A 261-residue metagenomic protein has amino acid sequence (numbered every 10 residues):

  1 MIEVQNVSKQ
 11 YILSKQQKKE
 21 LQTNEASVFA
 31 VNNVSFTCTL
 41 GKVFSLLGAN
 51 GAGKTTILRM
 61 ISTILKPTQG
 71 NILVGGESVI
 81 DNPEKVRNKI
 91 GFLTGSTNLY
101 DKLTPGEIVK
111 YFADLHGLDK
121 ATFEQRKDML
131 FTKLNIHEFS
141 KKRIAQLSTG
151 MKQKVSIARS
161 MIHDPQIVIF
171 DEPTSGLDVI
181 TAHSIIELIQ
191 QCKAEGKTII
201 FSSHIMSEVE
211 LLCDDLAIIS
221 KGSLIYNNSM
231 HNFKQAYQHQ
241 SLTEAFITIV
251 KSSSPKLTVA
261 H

Functional and structural regions predicted by a protein language model:
G70-D81, K85-V86: Conserved ABC transporter NBD signature motif
K110, D114, A121-F139: Conserved ABC ATPase "signature" region
R143-L147: Conserved ABC ATPase signature
D164: Conserved catalytic motifs of ABC-family nucleotide-binding domains
V168-D171: Catalytic Walker B motif of ABC-type/P-loop ATPase nucleotide-binding domains
